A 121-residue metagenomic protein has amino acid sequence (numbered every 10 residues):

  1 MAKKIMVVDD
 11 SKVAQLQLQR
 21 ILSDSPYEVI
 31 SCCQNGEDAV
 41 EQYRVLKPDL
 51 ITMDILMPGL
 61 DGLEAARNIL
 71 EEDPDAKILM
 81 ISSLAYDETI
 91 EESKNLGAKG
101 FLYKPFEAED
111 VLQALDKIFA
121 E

Functional and structural regions predicted by a protein language model:
V8-D9, C33, I51: Conserved sequence signature across two-component system core domains
K12-S31: Two-component/phosphorelay signaling modules centered on CheY-like receiver
N35-D38, D61-E64: Acidic catalytic/metal-coordinating carboxylates
L46-T52: Active-site beta3 strand of CheY-like receiver
M57: Receiver (REC) domain active-site loop signature in two-component systems and cognate sites in sensor histidine kinases
E64, A85-G100, Q113: Alpha4 helix (beta4-alpha4-beta5 surface) of REC/receiver domains from two-component response regulators
F106-D116: C-terminal output helix
